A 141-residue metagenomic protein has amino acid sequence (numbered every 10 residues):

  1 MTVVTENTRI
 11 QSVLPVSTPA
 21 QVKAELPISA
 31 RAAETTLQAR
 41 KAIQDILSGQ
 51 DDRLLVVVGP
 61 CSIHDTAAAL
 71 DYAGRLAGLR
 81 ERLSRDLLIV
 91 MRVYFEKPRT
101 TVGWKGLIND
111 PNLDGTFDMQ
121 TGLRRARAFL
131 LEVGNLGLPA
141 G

Functional and structural regions predicted by a protein language model:
M1-R9: N-terminal catalytic cores of peptidoglycan-degrading enzymes
T8-Q50: N- or domain-start disorder-to-order transition segments that initiate the globular core
L14, I28-T35, H64, A68 (+1 more regions): Catalytic cores of large soluble enzymes that bind and process phosphate-bearing ligands
V22-I28, V57-P60, N109-N112: A generic short-segment signal for beta-strand/edge and adjacent turn/coil regions
T35-R53, H64, A68-R82: Generic N-terminal targeting/processing segments that precede catalytic cores or assembly contacts
R53-D65, V90-Y94: Short glycine-rich or small-residue beta-strand-to-loop segments that form or flank ligand, phosphate, metal/Fe-S
D71-G141: A generic, well-ordered mixed alpha/beta core segment in the N-terminal half of proteins
